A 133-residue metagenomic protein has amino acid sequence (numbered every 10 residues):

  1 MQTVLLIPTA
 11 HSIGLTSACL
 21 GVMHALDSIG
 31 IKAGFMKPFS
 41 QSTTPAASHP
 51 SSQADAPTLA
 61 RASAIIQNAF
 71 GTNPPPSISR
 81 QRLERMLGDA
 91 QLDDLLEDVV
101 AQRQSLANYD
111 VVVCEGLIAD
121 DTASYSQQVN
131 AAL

Functional and structural regions predicted by a protein language model:
M1-L133: Flexible phosphate-sensing "switch/lid" loops adjacent to ATP/NTP-binding sites across phosphate-transfer
